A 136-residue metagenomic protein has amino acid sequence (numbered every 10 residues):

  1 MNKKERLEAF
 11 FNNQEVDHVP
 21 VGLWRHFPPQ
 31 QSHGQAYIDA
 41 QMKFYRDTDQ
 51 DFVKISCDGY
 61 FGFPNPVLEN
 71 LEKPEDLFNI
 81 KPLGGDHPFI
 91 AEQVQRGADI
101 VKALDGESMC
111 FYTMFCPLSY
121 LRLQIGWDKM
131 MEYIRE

Functional and structural regions predicted by a protein language model:
M1-E69, D99: N-terminal basic, low-complexity leaders that serve as flexible interaction/assembly modules and, when applicable, as
N65-E136: Active-site-proximal, glycine-rich beta->alpha crossover segments in alpha/beta enzymes that shape flexible
